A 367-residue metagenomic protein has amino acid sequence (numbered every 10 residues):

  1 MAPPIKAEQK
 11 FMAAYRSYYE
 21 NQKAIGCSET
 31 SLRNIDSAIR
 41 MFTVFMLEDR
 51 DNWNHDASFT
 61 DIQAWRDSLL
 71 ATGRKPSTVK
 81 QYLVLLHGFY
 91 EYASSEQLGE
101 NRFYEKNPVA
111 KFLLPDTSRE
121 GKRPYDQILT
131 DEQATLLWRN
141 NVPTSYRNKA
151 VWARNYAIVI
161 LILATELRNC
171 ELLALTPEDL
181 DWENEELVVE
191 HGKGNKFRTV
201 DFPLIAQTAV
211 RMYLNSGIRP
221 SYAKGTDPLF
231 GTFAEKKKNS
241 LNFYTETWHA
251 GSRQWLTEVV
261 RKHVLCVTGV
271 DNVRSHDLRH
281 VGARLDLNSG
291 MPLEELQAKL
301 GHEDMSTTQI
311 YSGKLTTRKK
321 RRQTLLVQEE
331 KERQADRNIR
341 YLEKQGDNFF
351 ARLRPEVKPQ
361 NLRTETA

Functional and structural regions predicted by a protein language model:
M1-V357: Conserved catalytic core of the tyrosine transesterase superfamily
P359-T366: A short, exposed loop/beta-hairpin motif centered on an aromatic-Gly-Thr core
